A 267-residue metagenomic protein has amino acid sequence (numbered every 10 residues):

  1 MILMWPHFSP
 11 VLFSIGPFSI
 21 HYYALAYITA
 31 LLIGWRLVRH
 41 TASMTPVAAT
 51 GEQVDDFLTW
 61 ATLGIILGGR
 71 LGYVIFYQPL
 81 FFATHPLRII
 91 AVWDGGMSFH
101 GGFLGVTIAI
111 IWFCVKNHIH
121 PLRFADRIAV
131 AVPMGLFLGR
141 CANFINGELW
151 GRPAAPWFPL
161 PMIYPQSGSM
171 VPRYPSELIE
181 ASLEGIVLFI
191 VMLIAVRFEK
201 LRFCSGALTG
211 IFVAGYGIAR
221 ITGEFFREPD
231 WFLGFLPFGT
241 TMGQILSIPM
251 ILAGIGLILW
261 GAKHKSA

Functional and structural regions predicted by a protein language model:
M1-A267: A feature for loop-to-transmembrane-helix boundaries and adjacent hydrophobic helices in multi-pass integral membrane
